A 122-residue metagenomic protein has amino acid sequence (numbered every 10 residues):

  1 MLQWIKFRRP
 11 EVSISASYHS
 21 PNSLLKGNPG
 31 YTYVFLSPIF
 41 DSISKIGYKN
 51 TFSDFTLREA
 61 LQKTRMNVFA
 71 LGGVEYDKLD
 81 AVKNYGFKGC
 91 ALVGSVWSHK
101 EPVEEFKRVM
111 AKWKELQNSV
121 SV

Functional and structural regions predicted by a protein language model:
M1-W4, Y33-Y48, L79-K112: Glycine-rich phosphate-binding active-site loops on the catalytic face of alpha/beta enzymes
L2-S20, G47-Y76, V109-S121: Alpha-helix-loop-beta-strand connector modules within alpha/beta enzyme cores
I14-K45: Histidine/lysine/aspartate-rich catalytic loop segments that bind and position anionic ligands
P29-G30, K63, Y85-G86: Structural motif
